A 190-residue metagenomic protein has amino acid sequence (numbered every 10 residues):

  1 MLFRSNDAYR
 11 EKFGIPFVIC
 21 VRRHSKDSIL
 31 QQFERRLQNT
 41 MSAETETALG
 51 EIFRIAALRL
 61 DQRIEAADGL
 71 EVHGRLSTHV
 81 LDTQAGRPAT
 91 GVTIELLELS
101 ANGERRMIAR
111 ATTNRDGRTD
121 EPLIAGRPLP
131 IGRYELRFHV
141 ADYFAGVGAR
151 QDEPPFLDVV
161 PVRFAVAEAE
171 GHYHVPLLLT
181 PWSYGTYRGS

Functional and structural regions predicted by a protein language model:
M1-L2: Short, small-residue-biased leader/transition segments that mark boundaries at the very start of proteins
D7-A8, V18-L30, E34-R35: An amphipathic alpha-helical core segment
A48-G69: Charged phosphate-binding loop/patch that engages nucleotide di/tri-phosphates or the phosphate backbone of nucleic
E65-T90, E98: Beta-strand-rich domain onsets/edges
T93-L97, E135-R137: Beta-strand signatures of extracellular beta-sandwich domains
N102-P122: Short, acidic Ser/Thr/Gly-rich low-complexity loop/linker segments typical of extracellular and cell-surface proteins
D120-G132: Short Pro-Gly-centered beta-turn/loop motif in secreted/extracellular proteins
I131-S190: Feature of secretome-associated and extracellular-like proteins
